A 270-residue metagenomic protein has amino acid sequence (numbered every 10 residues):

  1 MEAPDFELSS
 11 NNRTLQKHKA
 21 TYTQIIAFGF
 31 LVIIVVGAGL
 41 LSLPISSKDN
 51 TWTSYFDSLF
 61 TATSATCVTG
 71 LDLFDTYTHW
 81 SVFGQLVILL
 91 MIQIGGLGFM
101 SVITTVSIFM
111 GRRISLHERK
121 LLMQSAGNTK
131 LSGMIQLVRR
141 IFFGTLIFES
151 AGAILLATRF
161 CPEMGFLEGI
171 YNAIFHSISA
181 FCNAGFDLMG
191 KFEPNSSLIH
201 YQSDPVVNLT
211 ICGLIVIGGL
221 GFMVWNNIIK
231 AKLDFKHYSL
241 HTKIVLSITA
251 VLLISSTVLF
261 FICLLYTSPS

Functional and structural regions predicted by a protein language model:
M1-P269: Membrane-proximal intracellular helices of multi-pass ion channels
